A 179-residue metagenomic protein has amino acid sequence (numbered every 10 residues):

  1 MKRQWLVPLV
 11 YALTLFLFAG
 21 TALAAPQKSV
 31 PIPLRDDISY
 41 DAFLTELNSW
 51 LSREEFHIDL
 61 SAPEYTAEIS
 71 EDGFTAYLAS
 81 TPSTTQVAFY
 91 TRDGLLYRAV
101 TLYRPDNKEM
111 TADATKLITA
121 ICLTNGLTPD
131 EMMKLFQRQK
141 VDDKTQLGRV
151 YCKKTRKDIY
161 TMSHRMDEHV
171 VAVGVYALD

Functional and structural regions predicted by a protein language model:
M1-L9: Bacterial N-terminal signal peptides that target proteins for export
V10-F18: Bacterial N-terminal signal peptides
G20-A67, M110-D113: Short helix/turn-capping signatures at newly exposed starts of structured segments
A67-Y77, Y97, T145-V150: Short, hydrophobic/aromatic-rich segments at coil-to-beta transitions
T84-V141: Long, charged/polar, surface-exposed segments that mediate recognition or autoinhibition
F136-C152, D158: Short aromatic loop motif centered on NTY/YTY
Y151-E168, V175: Short, exposed beta-strand-loop hairpins at the edges of beta-sheets in extracellular/periplasmic proteins
L178-D179: Short, solvent-exposed mixed-charge patches
